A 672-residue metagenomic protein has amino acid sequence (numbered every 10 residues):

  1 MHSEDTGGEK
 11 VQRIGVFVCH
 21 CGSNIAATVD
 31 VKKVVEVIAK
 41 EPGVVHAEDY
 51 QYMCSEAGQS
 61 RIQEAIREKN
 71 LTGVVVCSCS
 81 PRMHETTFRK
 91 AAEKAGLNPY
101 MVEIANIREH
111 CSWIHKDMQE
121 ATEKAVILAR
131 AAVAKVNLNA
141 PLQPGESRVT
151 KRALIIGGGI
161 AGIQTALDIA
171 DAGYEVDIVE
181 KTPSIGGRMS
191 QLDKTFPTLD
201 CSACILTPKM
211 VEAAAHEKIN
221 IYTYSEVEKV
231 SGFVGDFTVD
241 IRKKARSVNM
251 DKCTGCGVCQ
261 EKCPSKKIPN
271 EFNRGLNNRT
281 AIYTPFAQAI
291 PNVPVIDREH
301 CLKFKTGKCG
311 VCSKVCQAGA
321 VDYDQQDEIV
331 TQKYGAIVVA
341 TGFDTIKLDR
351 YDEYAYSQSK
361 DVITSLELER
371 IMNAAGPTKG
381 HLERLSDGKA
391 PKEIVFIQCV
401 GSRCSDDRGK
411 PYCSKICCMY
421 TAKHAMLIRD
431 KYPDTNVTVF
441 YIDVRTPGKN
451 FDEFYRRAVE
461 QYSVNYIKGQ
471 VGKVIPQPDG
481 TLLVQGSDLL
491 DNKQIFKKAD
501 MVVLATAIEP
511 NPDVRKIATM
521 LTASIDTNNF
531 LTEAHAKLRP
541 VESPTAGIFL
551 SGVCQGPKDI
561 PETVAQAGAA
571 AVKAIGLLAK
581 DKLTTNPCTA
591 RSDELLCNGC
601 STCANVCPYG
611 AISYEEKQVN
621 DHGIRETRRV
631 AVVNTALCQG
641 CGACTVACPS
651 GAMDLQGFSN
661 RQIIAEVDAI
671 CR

Functional and structural regions predicted by a protein language model:
H2-R672: Residues forming the flavin
